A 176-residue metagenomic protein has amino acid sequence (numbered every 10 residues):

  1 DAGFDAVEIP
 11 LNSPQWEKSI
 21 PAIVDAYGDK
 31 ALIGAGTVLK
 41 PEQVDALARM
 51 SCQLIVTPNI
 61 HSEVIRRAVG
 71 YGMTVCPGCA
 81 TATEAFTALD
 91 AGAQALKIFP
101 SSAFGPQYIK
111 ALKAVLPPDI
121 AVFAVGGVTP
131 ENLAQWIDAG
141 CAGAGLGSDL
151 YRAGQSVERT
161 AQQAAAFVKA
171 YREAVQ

Functional and structural regions predicted by a protein language model:
D1-S51, I60, G70, P130-E131 (+1 more regions): Conserved N-terminal beta1-alpha1 strand-loop-helix module at the mouth
D1-V7, P77, A82-L96, S102: N-terminal/domain-start segments enriched in small and hydrophobic, helix-friendly residues, covering either
G3, Y27, S51, N59 (+6 more regions): Conserved functional loop/turn residues at catalytic and ligand-binding sites
A6-E8, K30-G34, Q53-L54, T74-C76 (+3 more regions): Structural preference for beta-strand elements that scaffold enzyme active sites
S13, A35-P41, T57-H61, P77-A82 (+2 more regions): Glycine-rich beta-to-alpha transition loops that act as phosphate-gripper elements at the mouths of alpha/beta enzyme
K40-M50, T83-A91, Y108, K113 (+1 more regions): Catalytic cores of alpha/beta
Q43-A88: Hydrophobic, well-structured mid-protein blocks that either form specific transmembrane helices
L54, P58-V64, I98-G105, A139-Q163: Glycine-rich phosphate-binding active-site loops on the catalytic face of alpha/beta enzymes
